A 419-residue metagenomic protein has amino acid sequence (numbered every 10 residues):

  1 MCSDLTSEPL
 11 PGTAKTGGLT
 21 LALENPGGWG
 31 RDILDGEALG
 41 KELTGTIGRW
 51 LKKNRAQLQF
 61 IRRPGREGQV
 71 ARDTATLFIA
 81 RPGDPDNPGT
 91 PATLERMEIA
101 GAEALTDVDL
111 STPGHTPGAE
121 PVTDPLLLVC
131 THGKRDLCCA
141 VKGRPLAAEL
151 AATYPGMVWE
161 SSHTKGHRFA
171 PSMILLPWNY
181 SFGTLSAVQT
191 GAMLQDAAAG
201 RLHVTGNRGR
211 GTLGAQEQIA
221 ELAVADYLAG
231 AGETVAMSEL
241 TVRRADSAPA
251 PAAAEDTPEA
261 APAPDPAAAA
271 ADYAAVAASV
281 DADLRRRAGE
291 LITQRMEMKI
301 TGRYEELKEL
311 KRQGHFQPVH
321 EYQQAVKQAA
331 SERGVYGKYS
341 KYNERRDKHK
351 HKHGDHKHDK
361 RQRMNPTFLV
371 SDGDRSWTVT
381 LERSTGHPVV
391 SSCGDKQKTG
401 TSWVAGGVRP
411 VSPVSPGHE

Functional and structural regions predicted by a protein language model:
M1-E419: Histidine/cysteine-enriched polar flanking segments
